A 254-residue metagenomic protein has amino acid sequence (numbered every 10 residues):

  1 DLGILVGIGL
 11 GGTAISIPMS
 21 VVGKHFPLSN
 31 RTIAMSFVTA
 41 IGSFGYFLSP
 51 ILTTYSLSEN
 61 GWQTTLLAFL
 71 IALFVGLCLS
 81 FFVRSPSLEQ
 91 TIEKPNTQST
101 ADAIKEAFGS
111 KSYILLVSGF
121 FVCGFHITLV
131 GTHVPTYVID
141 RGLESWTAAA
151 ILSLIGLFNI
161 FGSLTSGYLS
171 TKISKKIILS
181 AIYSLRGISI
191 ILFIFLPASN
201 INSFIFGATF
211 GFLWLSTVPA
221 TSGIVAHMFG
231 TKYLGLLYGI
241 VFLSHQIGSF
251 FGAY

Functional and structural regions predicted by a protein language model:
D1-T13, F121, N202-S216: Hydrophobic core of transmembrane alpha-helices in multi-pass small-molecule transporters, especially MFS/SLC-type
G12-F26, S216-F229: Intracellular juxtamembrane helix-capping segments at the cytosolic ends of symmetry-related transmembrane helices
R31-P50, G239-G252: Glycine-rich segments within core transmembrane alpha-helices of 12-TM secondary carriers
M35, E144-L152, S199, S203 (+1 more regions): Juxtamembrane helix-start elements in MFS-like secondary transporters
F37-L88: Helix-loop-helix hairpin linking two adjacent transmembrane segments in secondary transporters
S85-D102: Flexible cytoplasmic inter-helical loops of multi-pass small-molecule transporters
F108-S166, G252: Extracytoplasmic gate region of multi-pass secondary transporters
I155-F158, K172-I224: C-terminal transmembrane helical hairpin of 12-TM major facilitator-type secondary transporters
